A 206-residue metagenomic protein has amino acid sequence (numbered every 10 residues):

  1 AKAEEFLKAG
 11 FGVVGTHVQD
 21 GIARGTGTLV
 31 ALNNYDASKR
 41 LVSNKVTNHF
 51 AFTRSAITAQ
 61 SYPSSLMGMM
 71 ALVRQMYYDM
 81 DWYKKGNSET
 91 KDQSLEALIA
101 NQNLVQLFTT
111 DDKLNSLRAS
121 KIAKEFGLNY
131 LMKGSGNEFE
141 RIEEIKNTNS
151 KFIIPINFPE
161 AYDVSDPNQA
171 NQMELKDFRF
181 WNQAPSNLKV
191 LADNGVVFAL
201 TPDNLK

Functional and structural regions predicted by a protein language model:
A1, A123-L128, D166-L175: Short, basic, glycine/proline-bearing loop/turn elements
K2-N137: Polyanionic/metal-chelating signatures
G10, A123-N129, K146-I153, G195-V197: Glycine-enriched alpha-helix->loop->beta-strand junction motifs that scaffold or abut catalytic
G25, E140-E144, A161-N168: Short, charged, surface-exposed secondary-structure boundary motifs
S94, E140-R141, N187: Short acidic active-site motifs
A97-N101, K146-N147, K189-D193: Glycine-rich phosphate/diphosphate-binding loops that line cofactor/substrate pockets in enzymes
K151-K206: His/Asp/Glu-enriched, well-ordered alpha-helical/loop segment that forms or immediately abuts the divalent-metal
